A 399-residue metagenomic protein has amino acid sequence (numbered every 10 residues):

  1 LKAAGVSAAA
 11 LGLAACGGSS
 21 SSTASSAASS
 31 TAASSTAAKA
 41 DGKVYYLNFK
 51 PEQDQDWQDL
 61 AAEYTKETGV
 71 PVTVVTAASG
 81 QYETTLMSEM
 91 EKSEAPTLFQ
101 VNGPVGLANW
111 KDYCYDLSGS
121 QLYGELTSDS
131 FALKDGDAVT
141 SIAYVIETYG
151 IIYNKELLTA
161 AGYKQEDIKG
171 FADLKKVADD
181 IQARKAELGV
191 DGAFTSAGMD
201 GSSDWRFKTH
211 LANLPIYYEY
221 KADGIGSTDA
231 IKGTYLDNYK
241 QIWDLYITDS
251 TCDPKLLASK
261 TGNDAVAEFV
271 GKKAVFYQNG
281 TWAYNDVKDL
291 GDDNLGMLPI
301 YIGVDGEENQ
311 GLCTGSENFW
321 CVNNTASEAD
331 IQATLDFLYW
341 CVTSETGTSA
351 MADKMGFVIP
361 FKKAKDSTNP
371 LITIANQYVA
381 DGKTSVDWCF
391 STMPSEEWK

Functional and structural regions predicted by a protein language model:
A3-G12, C16-S19, T23-G106, G119 (+5 more regions): Conserved N-terminal structural module of periplasmic/extracytoplasmic solute-binding proteins
A33, N102-Y153, R206, G296-L298: Hinge/lid segment of periplasmic solute-binding proteins
A62, K66-E67, P71, A160-A161 (+1 more regions): Extracytoplasmic/periplasmic substrate-recognition and gating elements
E89, P96-T97, Y123-L158, G192 (+2 more regions): A structural signal for short loop-to-beta-strand junctions that line the ligand-binding cleft of periplasmic/secreted
D116-S130, A193-F194, G198-G201, I216-Q241 (+4 more regions): Short, solvent-exposed loop/beta-turn-alpha elements that line the ligand-binding surface or hinge of extracytoplasmic
T140-Y144, Y149, K175-T228, A274: Extracytoplasmic/periplasmic solute-binding protein
A143, T314, G356-K363, T373-K399: C-terminal capping/gating helix-and-loop segments adjacent to ligand/active sites or protein-protein/ligand interfaces
A178-D179, I225-S259: Glycine-centered hinge/linker elements that transmit conformational signals in sensory and ligand-binding systems
